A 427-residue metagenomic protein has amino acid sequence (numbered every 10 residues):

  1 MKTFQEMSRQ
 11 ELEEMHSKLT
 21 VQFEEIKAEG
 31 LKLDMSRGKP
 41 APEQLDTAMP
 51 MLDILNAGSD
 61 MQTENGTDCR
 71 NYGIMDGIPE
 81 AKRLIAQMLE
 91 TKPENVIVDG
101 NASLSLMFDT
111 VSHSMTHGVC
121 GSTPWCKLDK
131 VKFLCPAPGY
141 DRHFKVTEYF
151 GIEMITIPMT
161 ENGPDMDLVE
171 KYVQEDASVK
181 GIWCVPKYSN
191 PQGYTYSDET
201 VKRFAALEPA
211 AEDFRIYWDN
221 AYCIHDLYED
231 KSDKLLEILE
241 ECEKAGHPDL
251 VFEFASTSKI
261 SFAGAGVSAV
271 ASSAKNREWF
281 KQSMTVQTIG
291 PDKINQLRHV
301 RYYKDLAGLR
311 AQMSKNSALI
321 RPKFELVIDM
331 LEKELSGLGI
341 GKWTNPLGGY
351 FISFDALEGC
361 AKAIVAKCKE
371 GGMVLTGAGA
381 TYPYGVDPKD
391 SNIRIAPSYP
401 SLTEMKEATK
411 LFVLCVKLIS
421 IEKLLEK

Functional and structural regions predicted by a protein language model:
K2-D76, A86-Q87, E370-M373: N-terminal "arm"/small-domain region of PLP-dependent enzymes with the aminotransferase-like
M61, T67-E212, C223-G246, V413 (+1 more regions): Conserved core of the PLP fold type I
D99, E240-R321, E334, I421: Conserved core segment of the aminotransferase class I/II
D219: Glycine-centered flexible beta-alpha turn that most often forms the glycine-rich phosphate-binding loop
S314-I328, I340-D355: Conserved glycine-rich beta-strand-loop-beta hairpin in the small C-terminal domain of fold type I
S353-G359, L375-C415: Conserved PLP-binding active-site segment of the aspartate aminotransferase-like
I364-E370, A408-V413: Short amphipathic alpha-helices in soluble, non-transmembrane regions that often serve as interface/regulatory elements
